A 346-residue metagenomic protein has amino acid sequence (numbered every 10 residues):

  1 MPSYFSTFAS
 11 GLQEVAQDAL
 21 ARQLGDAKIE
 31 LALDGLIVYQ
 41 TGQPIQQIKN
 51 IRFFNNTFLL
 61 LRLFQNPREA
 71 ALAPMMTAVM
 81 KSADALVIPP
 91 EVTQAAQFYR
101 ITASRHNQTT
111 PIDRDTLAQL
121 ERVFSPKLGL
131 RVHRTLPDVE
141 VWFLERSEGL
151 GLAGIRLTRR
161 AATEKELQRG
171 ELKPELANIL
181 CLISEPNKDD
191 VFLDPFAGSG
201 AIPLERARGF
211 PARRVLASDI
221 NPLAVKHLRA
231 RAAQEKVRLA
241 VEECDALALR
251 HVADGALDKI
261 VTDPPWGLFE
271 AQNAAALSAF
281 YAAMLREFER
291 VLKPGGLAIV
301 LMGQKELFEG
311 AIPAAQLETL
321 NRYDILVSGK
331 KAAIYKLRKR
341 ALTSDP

Functional and structural regions predicted by a protein language model:
M1-Q47, H106-D115, Q119, R131-P346: Class I S-adenosyl-L-methionine-dependent methyltransferase catalytic core
G25, D84-E91, G129-L130: Intrinsically disordered, low-complexity boundary segments flanking structured domains
V38-P90: Conserved AdoMet
A85-T93, L249-G255: Short amphipathic alpha-helix with an adjacent loop that forms part of the alpha/beta core around
P89-A95, L144-S147: Short glycine/proline-enriched loop/turn "hinge" motifs that connect secondary-structure elements and lie
T93-T110: Short glycine-rich, basic-tinged beta-strand/loop micro-motifs
R122: Extended, charged alpha/beta regions that create polyanion-binding interfaces
